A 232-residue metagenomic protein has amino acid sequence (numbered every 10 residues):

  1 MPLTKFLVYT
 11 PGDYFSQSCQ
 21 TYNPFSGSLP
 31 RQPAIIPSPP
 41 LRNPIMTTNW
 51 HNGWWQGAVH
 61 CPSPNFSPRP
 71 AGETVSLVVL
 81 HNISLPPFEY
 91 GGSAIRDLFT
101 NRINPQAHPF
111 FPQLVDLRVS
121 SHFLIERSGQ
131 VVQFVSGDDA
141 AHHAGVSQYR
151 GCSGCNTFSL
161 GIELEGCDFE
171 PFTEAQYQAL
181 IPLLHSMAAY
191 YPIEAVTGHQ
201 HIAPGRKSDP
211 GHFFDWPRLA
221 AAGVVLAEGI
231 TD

Functional and structural regions predicted by a protein language model:
L7, Y14-F15, Q20, S26: Short hydrophobic targeting helices and cationic amphipathic motifs that mediate membrane/organellar targeting
G12, P37, L41-S153: N-terminal catalytic cores of peptidoglycan-degrading enzymes
T47-Q56, P68-G72, S153-L160, C167-D232: Basic/polar, cationic surfaces and motifs that engage anionic cell-wall and phosphate/carboxylate ligands
L124, G161-E163: Conserved beta-strand segments that form the floor/walls of ligand-binding pockets within enzyme and binding domains
